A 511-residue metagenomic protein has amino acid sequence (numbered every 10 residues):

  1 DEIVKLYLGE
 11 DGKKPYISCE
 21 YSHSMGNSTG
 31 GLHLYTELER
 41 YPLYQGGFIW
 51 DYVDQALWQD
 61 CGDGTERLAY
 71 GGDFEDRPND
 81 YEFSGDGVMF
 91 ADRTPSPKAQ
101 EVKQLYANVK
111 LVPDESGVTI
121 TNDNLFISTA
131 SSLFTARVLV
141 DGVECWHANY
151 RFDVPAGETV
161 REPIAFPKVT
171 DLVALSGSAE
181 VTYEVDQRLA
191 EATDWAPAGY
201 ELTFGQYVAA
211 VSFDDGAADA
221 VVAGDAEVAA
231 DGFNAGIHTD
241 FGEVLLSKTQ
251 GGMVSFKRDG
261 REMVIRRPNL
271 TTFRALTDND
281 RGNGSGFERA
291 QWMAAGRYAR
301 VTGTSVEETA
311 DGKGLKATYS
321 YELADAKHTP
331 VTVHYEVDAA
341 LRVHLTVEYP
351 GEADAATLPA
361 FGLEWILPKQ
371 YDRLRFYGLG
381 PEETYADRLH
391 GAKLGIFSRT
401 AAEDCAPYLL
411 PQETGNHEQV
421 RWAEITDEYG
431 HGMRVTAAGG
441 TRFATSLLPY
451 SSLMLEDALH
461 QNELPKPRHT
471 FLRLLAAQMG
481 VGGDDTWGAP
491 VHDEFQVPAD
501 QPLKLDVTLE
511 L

Functional and structural regions predicted by a protein language model:
D1-E115, T119, D123-A130, T135-R137 (+1 more regions): Extended substrate-binding grooves/exosites of carbohydrate-active enzymes
E20, G47, V102, I120 (+4 more regions): Conserved structural-core and active-site-/substrate-pathway-adjacent residues in large, well-folded domains of enzymes
G46-Y52, N149-R151, R375-G380: A generic structural motif
D51, V138-V140, L189, L367 (+1 more regions): Residue-level signal for short segments within beta-strands and strand-turn junctions of well-structured beta-sheet
G71, G87, G199, L379-G380 (+1 more regions): Glycine-centered small-residue hotspots that permit tight backbone geometry or close packing
V118-D153, V160-A165, S176-A190: Beta-strand-rich binding/interaction modules
W146-A148, Y200-G205: Extracellular and select intracellular beta-sandwich modules with Ser/Thr-enriched, small-residue motifs on
F166-S178, T193, Y207-L511: Beta-strand/loop-rich accessory regions of lumenal/periplasmic or secreted enzymes, predominantly carbohydrate-active
